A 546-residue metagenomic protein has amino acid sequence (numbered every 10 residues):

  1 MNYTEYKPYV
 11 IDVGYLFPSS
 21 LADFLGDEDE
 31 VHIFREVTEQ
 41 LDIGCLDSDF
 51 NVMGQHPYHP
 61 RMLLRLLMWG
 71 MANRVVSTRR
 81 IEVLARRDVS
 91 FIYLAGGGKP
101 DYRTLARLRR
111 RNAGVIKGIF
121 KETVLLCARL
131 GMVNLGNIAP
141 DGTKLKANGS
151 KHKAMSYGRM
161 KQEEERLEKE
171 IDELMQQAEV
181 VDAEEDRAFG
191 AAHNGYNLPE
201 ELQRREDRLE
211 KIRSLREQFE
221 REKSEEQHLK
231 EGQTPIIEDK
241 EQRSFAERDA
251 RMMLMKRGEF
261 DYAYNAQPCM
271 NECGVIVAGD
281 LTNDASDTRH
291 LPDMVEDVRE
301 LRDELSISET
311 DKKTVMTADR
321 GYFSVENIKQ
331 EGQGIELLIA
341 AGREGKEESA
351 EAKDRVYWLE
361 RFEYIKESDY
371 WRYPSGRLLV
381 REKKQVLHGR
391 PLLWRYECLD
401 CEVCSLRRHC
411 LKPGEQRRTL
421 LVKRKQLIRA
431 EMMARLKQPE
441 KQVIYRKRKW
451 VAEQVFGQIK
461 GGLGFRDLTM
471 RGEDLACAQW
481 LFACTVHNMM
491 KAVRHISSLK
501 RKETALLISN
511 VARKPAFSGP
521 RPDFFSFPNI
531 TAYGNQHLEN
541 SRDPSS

Functional and structural regions predicted by a protein language model:
M1-H32: Hydrophobic alpha-helical membrane-insertion signals
Y3-Y6, F50-G54, E440-V443: A ubiquitous short alpha-helical element
P8, L67, R74-R87, G98-S546: Anion-binding and metal-coordination hotspots
G26-M68, N73, I428: Basic, short loop/linker segments at the boundary and entry of helix-turn-helix/winged-helix-like folds
I92-G96: Short arginine-rich
